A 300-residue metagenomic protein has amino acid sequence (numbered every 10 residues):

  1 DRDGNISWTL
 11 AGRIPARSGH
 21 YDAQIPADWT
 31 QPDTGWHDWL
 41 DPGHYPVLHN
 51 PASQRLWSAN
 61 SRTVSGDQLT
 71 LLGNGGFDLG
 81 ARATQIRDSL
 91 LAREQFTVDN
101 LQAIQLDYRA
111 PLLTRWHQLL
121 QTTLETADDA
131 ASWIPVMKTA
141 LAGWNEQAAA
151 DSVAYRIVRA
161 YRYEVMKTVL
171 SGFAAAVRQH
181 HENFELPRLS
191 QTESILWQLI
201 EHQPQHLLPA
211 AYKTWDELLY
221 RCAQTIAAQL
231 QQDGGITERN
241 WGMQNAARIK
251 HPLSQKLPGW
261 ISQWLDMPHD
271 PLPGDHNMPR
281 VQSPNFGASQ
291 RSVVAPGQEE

Functional and structural regions predicted by a protein language model:
D1-W133, T139, G143-E300: C-terminal/peripheral segments of proteins
